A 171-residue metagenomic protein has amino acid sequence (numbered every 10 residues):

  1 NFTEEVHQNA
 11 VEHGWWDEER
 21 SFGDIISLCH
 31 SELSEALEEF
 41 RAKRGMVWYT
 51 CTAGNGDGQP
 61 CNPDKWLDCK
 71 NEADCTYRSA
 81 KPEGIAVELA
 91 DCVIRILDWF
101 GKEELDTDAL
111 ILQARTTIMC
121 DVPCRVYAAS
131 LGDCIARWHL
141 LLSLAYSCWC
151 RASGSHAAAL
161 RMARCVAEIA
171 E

Functional and structural regions predicted by a protein language model:
N1-E171: Flexible "arm" and connector segments at domain edges
